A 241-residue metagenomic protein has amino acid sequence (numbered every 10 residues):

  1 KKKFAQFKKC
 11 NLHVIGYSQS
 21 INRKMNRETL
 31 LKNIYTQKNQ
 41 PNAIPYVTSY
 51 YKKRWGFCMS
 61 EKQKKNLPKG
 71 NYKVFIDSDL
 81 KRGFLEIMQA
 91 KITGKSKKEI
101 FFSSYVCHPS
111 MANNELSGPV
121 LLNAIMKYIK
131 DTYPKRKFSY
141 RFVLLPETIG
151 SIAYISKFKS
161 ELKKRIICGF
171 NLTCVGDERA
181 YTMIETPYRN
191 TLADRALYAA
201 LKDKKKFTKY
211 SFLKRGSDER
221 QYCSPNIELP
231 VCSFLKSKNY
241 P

Functional and structural regions predicted by a protein language model:
K1-P241: N-terminal hydrophobic/helix-forming segments and targeting peptides
